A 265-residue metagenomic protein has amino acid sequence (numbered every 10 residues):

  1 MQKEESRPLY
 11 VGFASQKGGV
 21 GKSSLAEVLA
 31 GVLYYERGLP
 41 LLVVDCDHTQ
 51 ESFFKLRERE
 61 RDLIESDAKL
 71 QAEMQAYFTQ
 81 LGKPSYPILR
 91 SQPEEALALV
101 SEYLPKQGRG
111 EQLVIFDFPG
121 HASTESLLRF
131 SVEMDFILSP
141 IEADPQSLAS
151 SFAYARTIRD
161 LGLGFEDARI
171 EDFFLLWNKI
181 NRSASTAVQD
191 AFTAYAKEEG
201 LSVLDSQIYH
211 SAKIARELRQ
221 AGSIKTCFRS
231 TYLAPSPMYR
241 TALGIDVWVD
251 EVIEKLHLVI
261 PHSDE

Functional and structural regions predicted by a protein language model:
M1-Y10, H257, H262-E265: Acidic-aromatic/histidine active-site loop/patch
E4, A14-V20, Y35-V114: P-loop/Walker-type NTP enzyme "switch/lid" segment
S24-L25, L29: Hydrophobic positions on the alpha1 helix immediately C-terminal to the Walker A/P-loop
A30, Y34-Y35, S131: Gly/Ala-rich phosphate-binding loop of Rossmann-like dinucleotide-binding domains, activating on the conserved
E125-P145: Inter-motif core of Ras-like GTPase G domains
S151-D167: Conserved C-terminal guanine-recognition region of P-loop GTPase G domains, centered on the G4
K179-F228: Beta-strand-loop-alpha "switch" segments that mediate conformational coupling across diverse proteins
R216-W248: C-terminal boundary of histidine-terminating zinc-finger modules
